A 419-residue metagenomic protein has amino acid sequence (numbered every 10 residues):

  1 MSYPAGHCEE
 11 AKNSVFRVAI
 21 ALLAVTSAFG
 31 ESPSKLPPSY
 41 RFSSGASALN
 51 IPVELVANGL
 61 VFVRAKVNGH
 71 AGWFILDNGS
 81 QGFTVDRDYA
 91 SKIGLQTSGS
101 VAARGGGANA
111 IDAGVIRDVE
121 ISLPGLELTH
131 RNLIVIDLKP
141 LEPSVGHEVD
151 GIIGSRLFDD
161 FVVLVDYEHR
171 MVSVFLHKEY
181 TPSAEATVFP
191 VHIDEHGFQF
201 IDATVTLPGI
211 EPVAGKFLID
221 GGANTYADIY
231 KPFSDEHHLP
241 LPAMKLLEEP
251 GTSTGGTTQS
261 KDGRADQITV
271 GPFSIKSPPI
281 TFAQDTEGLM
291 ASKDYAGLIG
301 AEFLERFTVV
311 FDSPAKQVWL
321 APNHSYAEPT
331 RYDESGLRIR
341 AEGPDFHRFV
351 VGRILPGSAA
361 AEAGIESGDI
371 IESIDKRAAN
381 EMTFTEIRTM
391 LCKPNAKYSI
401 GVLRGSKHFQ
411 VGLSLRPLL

Functional and structural regions predicted by a protein language model:
M1-S2, I20, K66, G209: N-terminal hydrophobic alpha-helix used for membrane targeting or insertion
Y3-A19: Bacterial N-terminal signal peptides that target proteins for export
R17-S27: Bacterial N-terminal signal peptides
G30-L419: Pepsin/retropepsin-fold aspartyl endopeptidases
